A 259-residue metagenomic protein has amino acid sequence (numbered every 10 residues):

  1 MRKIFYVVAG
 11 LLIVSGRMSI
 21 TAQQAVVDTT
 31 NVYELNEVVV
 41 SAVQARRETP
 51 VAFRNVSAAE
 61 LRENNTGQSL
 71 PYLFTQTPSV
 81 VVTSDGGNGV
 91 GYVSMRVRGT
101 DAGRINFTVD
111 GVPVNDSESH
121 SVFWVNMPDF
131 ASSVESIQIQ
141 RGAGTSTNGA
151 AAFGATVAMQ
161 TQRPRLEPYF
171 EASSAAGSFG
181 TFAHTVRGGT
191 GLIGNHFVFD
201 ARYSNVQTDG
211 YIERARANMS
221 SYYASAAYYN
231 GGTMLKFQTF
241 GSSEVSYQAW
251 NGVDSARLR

Functional and structural regions predicted by a protein language model:
Q23-E63, A102: Short, acidic, small-residue-rich periplasmic hinge/interaction motif at the N-terminus of Gram-negative outer-membrane
D28-T29, S117, S255: Coil residues (strongly favoring Ser/Thr
N31, V80-G91, G149-A152, A215-N218: Short, glycine-/polar-rich solvent-exposed loops and beta-turns at beta-strand/coil boundaries
N36, V93, F153-A155, P168-F170 (+2 more regions): Hydrophobic, lipid-facing positions within transmembrane beta-strands of outer-membrane proteins
P71-P113, E135: Extracytoplasmic beta-strand/coil segments of soluble accessory domains associated with Gram-negative outer-membrane
P113-R141, Q160: Short acidic/polar hinge/loop motifs at secondary-structure boundaries that mediate gating or recognition
V134-S136, A155, T161-A176, F199-Y203: Transmembrane beta-strand segments of Gram-negative outer membrane beta-barrel proteins
A176-Q207, I212-N251: Transmembrane beta-barrel wall of Gram-negative outer-membrane proteins
